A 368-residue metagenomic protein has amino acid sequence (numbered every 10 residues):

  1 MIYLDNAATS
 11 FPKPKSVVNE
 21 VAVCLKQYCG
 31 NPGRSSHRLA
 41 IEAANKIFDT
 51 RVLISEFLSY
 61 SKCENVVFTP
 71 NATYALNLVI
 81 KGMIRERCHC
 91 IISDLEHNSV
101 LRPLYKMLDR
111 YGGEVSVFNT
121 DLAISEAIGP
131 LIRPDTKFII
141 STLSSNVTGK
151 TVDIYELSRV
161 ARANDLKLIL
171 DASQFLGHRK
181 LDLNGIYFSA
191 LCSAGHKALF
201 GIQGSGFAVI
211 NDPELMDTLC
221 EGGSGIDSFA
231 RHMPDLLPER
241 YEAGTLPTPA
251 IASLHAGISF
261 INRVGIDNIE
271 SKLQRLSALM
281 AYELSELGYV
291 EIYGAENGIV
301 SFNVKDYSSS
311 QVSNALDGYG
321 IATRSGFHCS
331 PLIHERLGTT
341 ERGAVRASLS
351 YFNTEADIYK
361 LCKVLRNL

Functional and structural regions predicted by a protein language model:
M1-L368: Pyridoxal 5′-phosphate
